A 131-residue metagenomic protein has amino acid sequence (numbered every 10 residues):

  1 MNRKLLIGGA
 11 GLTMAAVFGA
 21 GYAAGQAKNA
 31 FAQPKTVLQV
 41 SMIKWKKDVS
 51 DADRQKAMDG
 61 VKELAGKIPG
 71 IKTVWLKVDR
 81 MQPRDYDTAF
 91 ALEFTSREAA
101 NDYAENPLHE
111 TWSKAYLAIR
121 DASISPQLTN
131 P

Functional and structural regions predicted by a protein language model:
M1-K4: Positively charged n-region of N-terminal signal peptides that target proteins for export
I7-T88, T95-D102, L128-P131: Short S/T/G/P-rich N-terminal loop/turn motif that feeds into the first structured element of a domain
L92-P131: Surface-exposed, polar helix/loop patches in the mature regions of secreted/periplasmic/lumenal proteins that form
